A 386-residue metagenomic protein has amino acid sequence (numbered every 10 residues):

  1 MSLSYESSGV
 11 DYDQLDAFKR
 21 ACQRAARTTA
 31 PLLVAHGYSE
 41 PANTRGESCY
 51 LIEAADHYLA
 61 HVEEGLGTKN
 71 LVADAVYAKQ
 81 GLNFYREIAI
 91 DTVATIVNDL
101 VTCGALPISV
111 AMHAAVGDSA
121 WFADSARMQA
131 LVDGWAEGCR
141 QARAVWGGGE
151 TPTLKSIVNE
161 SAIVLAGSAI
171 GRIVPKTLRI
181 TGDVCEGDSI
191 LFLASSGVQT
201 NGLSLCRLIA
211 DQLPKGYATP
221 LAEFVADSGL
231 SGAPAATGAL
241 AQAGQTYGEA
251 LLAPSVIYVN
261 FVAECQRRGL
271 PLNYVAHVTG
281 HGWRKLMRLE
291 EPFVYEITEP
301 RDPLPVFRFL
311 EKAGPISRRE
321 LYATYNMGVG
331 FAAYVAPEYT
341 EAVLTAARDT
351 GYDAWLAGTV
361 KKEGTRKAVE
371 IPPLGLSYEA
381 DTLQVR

Functional and structural regions predicted by a protein language model:
M1-R386: Helix-biased detector of long, well-ordered alpha-helical tracts
